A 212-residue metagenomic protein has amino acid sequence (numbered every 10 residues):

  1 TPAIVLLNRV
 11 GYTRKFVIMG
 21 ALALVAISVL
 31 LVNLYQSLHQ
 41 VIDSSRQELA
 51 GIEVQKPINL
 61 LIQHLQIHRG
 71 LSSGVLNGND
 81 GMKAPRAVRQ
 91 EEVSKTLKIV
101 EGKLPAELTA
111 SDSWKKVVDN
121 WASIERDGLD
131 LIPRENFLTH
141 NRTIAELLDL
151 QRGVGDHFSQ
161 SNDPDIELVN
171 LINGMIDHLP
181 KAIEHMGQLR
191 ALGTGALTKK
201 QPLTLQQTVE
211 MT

Functional and structural regions predicted by a protein language model:
T1-T212: Hydrophobic alpha-helical segments
